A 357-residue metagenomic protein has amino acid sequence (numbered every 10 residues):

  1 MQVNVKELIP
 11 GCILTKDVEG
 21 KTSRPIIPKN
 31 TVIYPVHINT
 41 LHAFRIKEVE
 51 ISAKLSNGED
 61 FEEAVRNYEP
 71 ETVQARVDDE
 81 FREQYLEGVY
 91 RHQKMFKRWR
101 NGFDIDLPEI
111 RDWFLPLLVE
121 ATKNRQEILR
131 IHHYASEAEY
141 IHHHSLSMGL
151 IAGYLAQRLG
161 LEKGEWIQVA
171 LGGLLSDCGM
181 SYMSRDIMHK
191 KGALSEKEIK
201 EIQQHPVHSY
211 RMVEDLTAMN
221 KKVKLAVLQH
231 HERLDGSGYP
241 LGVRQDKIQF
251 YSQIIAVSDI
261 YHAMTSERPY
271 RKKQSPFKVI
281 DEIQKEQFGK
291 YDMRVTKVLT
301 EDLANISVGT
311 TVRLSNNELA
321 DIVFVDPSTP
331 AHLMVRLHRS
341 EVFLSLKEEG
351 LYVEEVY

Functional and structural regions predicted by a protein language model:
M1-N101, K273-Y357: Terminal helices and disordered tails flanking the catalytic cores of nucleotide-processing hydrolases
I9, T15-K16, R130, S136-E137 (+7 more regions): Short leucine-rich amphipathic alpha-helices used at interfaces
S23-I26, E139, E196, G238: Short, contiguous strand/loop micro-motifs
I38, G153, Y210: Short glycine-/small-residue-rich flexible loop motifs, especially phosphate/cofactor-binding loops
E62-E201, E214-L216, K222: Acidic/His-rich, divalent-metal-binding segments that scaffold phosphate/diphosphate chemistry
Y134-A138, H189-K197, V227, K247-Y251 (+2 more regions): Short alpha-helical linear motifs
M148, V169-Y182, K200-R211, D215-T296 (+2 more regions): Alpha-helical scaffolding flanking metal-ion-dependent phosphate/phosphodiester catalytic sites
